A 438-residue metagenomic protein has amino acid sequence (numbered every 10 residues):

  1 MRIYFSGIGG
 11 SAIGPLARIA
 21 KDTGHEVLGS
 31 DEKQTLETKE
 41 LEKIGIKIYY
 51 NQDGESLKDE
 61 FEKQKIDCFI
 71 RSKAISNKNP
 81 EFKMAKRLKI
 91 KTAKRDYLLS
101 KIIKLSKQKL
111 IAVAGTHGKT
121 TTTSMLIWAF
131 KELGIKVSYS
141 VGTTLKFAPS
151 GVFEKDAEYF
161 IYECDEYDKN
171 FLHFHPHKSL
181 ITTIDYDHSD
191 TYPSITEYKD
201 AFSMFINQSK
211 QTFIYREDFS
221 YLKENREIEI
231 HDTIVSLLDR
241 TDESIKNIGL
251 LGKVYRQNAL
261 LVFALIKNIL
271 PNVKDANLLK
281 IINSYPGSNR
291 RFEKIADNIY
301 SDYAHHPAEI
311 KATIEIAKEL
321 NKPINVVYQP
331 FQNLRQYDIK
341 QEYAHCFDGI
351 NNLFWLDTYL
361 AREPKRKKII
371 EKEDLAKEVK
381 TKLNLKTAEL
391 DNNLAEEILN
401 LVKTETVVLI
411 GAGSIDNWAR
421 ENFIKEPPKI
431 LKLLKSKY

Functional and structural regions predicted by a protein language model:
M1-L98, Q208, L251, K429-Y438: N-terminal leader/targeting and accessory segments in enzymes
R2, A12, I19, T23 (+3 more regions): Nucleotide phosphate-binding/pyrophosphate-handling subdomain across enzymes that bind or process nucleotide phosphates
I19-H25, E55-F61, K73, N77-F213 (+3 more regions): Phosphate-binding loop of NTP-binding sites
H25-E32, T212-D218, N325-Q329, N351-L360: Short internal beta-strands
I44, H231, A344-E405: C-terminal helical cap/extension that packs against the catalytic core of soluble nucleotide-cofactor enzymes
I48-Q52, A93, S236-L237, L385-L394: Short acidic-hydrophobic, aromatic-tinged amphipathic segments that line or gate anion-handling sites
G54-K65, L172, L394-V402: Short amphipathic alpha-helix with an adjacent loop that forms part of the alpha/beta core around
